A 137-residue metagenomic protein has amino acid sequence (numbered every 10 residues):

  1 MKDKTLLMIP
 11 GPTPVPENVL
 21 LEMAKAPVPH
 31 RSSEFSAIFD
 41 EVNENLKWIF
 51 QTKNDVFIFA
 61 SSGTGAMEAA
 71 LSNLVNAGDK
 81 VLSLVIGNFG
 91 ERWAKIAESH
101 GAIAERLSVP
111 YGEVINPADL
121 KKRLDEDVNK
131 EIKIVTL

Functional and structural regions predicted by a protein language model:
M1-K2, L7, R31-S32, P110 (+1 more regions): Hydrophobic N-terminal alpha-helices or hydrophobic patches in metabolic proteins across all domains of life
K4-A60, T64: A glycine-/small-polar-enriched, mobile loop at the entrance of the PLP active site in fold-type I
L7-I9, F57-A60, S83, R106-L107 (+1 more regions): General beta-strand structural signal in soluble alpha/beta enzymes
V42, L46, A70, L120-L124: Generic hydrophobic alpha-helical segments
I49-F50, S72-D79, L124-E131: Glycine-rich phosphate/diphosphate-binding loops that line cofactor/substrate pockets in enzymes
K53-I86, G90-A94: Conserved beta-loop-alpha segment that forms the PLP phosphate-binding cup at the N-terminus of a helix
R92-I103, P110, K121-R123: Active-site-proximal loop->helix
I115-L137: Active-site phosphate-binding strand-loop segment of PLP-dependent enzymes
